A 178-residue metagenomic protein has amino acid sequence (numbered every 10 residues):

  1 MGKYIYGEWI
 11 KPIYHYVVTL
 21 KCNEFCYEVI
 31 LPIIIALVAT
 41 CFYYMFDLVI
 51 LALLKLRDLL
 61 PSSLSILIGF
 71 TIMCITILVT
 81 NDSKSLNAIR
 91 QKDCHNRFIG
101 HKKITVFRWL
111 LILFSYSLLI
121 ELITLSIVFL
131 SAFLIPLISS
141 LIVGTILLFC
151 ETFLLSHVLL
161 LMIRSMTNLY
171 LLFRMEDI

Functional and structural regions predicted by a protein language model:
M1-A39: N-terminal juxtamembrane cytosolic/stromal segments of multi-pass membrane proteins
L20, E28-P32, Q91, H95-I178: Alpha-helical transmembrane segments of integral membrane proteins
F25-I35, I72, T76-S85: An N-terminal structural lobe/cap that precedes and organizes the functional/catalytic core across diverse proteins
L37-L48, I123-F133: N-terminal signal sequences
D47-L56, P136-V143: Membrane-interfacial hairpin junctions
I50, I75-R97: Membrane-helix interface/capping segments
R57-I72, F153: Alpha-helical transmembrane segments
L67, T71, I75-L78, L119 (+1 more regions): Residues within alpha-helical transmembrane segments of multi-pass membrane proteins, especially transporters, ion
